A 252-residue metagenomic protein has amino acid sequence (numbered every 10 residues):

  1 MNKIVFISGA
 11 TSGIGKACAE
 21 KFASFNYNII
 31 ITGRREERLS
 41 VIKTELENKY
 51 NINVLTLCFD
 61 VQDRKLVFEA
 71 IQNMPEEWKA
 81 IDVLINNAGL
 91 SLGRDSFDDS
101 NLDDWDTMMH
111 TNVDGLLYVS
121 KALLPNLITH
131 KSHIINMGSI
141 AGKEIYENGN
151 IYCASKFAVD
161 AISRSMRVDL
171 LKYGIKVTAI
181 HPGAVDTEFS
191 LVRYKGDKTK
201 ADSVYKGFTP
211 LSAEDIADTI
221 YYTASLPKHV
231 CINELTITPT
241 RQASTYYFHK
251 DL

Functional and structural regions predicted by a protein language model:
T11-S12: Conserved glycine-rich cofactor-binding loop
Y27-V41: Conserved glycine-rich Rossmann-like NAD(P)H-binding loop of the short-chain dehydrogenase/reductase
E37, C58-E69, L102: The beta1-alpha1 cofactor-binding region of Rossmann-like NAD(H)/NADP(H)-dependent oxidoreductases
D95-F97, N101-T107: Substrate-binding pocket helix/loop in short-chain dehydrogenase/reductase
S120, S155: Active-site helix of classical SDR
S139: Residue(s) in the substrate-gating loop at a strand-loop-helix junction that position the organic substrate next
A179-I180, T199-T245: C-terminal helical subdomain
